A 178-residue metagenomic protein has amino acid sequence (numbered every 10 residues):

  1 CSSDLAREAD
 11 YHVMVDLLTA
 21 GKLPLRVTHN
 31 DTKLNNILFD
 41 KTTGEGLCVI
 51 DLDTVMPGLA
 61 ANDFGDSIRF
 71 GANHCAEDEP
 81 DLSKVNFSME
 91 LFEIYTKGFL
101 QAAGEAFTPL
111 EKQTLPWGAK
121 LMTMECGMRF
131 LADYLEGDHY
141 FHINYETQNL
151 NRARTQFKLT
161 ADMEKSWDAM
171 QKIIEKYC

Functional and structural regions predicted by a protein language model:
C1-H29, L34-C48, L121, H142-N144 (+3 more regions): ATP-dependent phospho-/nucleotidyl transfer catalytic cores
D4, Y95, T114-L115: A structural signal for short hydrophobic/aromatic patches embedded in well-ordered alpha helices
E8-H12, I68, C126, E164: A structural signal for well-ordered alpha-helices, especially hydrophobic packing surfaces of coiled-coils
G21, N35-A76: Catalytic activation segment of kinase domains across protein kinase-like and atypical kinase folds
P24-H29, M56, F87, L91 (+2 more regions): Secondary-structure capping and boundary motifs in well-ordered enzyme cores
A61-E105, L121-Y140: Active-site activation/catalytic loop segments of kinase-like enzymes and analogous catalytic loops in related
F107-A119: All-alpha amphipathic helical-bundle segments outside canonical DNA-binding/catalytic cores that form hydrophobic
R129-D133, H139-D162, S166: Short linear sequence signals and composition-biased patches located at protein termini or domain-edge surfaces
